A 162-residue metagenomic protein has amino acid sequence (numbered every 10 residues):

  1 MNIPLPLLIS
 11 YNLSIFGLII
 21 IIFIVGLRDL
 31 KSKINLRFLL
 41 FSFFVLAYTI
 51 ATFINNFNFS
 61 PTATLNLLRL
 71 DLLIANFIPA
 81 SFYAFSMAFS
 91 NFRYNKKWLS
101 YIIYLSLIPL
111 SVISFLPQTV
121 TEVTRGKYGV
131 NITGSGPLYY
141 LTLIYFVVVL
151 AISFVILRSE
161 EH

Functional and structural regions predicted by a protein language model:
N2-I19, K31-S153: Individual alpha-helical transmembrane segments in multi-pass integral membrane proteins
F23-D29: N-terminal low-complexity or simple alpha-helical regulatory segments that function as activation/interaction modules
E161-H162: Conserved small/polar residues in nucleotide/adenosyl-binding loops
